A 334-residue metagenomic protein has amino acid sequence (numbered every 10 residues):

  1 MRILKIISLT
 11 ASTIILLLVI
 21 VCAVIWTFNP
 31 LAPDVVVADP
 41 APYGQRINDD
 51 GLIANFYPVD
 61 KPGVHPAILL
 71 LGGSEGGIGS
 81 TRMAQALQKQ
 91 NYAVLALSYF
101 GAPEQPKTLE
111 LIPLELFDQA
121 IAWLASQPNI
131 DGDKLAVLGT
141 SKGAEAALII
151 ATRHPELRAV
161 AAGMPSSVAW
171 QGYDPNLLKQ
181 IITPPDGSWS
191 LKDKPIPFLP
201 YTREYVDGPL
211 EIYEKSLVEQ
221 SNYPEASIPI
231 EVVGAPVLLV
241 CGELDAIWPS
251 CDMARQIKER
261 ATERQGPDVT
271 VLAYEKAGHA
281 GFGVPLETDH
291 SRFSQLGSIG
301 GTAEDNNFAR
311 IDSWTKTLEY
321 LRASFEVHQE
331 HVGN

Functional and structural regions predicted by a protein language model:
C22-P66: N-terminal cap/lid segment of alpha/beta-hydrolase-fold proteins
T27, L31, I149-K215: Hydrolase active-site cap/lid region
H65, G72-G77, E243: Active-site glycine-rich loops that stabilize anionic/oxyanionic intermediates across multiple enzyme folds
Q88-E104: Conserved alpha/beta-hydrolase
K107-P128, I149: Alpha/beta-hydrolase active-site loop
N129-S141: Alpha/beta-hydrolase fold nucleophile elbow
V233, L239-C241, D245: Short beta-strand/loop motif that positions the catalytic acidic residue of the alpha/beta-hydrolase fold
R255, R264-N334: C-terminal catalytic histidine-bearing segment of alpha/beta-hydrolase fold enzymes
